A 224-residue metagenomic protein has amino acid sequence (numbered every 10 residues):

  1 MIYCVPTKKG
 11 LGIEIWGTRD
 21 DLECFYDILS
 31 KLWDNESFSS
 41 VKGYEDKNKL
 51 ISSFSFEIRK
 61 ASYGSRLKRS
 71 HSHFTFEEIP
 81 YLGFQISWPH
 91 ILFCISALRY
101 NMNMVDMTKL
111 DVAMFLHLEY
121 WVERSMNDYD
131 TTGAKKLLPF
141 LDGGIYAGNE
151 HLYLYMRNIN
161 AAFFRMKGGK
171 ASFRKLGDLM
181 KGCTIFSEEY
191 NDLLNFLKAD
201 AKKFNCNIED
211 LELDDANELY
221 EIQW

Functional and structural regions predicted by a protein language model:
M1-W224: Positively charged, low-complexity terminal tracts and the immediately adjacent first secondary-structure elements
